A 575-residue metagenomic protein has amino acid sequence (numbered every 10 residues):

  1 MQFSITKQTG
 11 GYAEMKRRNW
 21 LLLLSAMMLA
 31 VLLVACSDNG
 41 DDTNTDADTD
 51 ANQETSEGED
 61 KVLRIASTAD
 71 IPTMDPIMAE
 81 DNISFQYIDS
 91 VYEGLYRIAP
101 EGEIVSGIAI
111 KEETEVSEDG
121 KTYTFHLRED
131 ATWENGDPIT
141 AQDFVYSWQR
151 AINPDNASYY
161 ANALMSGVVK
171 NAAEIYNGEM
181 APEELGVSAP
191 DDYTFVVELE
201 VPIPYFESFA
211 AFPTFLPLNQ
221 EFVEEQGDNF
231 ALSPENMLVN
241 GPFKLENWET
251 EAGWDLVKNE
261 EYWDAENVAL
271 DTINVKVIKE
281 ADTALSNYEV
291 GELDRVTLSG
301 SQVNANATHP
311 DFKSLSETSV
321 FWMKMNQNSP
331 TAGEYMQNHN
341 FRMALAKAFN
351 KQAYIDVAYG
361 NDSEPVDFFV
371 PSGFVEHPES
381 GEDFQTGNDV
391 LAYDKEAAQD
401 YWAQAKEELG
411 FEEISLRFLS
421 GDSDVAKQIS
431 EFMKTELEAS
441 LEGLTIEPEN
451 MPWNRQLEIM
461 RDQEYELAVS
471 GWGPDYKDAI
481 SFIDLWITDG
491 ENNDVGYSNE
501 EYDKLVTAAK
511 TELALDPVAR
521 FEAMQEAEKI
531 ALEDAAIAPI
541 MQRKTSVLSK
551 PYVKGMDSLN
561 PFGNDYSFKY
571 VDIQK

Functional and structural regions predicted by a protein language model:
A66-E118, L238: N-terminal lobe/hinge region of extracytoplasmic solute-binding protein
T140-S147, D192-E198, G241-P242, L270-T272 (+3 more regions): Alpha-helical secondary-structure segments
V145, Y159-E221: Surface-exposed binding/hinge segments that line and control ligand-binding clefts or catalytic entry sites
Y193, L199-V268, T272: Gly/Pro-rich hinge or "lid" segments in bacterial periplasmic/extracellular proteins
T250, K395, D400-P474, T545: Ligand/substrate-recognition segments at binding pockets and active sites
E261-A305: Ligand-site clamp/hinge motif
I355, G443-Q456, S481-K550, K575: Extracytoplasmic/peripheral linker and loop segments enriched in polar/acidic and small residues with frequent Thr/Pro
E364-Q404, V425-K427: Structural transition elements
